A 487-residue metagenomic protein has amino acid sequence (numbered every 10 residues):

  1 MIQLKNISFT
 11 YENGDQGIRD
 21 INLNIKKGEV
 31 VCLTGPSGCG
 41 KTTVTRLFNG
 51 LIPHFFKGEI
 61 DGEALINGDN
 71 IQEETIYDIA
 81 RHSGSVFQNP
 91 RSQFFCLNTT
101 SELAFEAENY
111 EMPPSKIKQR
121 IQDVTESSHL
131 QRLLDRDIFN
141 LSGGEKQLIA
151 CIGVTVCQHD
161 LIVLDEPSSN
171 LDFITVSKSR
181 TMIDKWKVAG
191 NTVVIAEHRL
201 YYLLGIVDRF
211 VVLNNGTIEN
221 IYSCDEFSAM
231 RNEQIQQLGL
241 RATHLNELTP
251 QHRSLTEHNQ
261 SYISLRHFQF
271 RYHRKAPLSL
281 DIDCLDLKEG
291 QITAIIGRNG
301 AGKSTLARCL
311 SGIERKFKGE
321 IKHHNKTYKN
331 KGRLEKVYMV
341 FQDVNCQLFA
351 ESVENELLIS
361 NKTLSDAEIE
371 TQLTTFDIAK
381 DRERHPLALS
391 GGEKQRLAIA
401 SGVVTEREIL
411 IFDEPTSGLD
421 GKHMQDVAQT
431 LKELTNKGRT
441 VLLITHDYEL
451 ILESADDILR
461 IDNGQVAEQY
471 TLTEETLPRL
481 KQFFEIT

Functional and structural regions predicted by a protein language model:
N49, S311: Helix-to-loop junction immediately C-terminal to a conserved catalytic motif
K57-D69, G319-R333: Conserved ABC transporter NBD signature motif
S115-L133, D366-D381: Conserved ABC ATPase "signature" region
D137-L141, E145, H385-L389, E393: Conserved ABC ATPase signature
V154-T155, V403: ABC ATPase C-loop
I162-D165, L410-D413: Catalytic Walker B motif of ABC-type/P-loop ATPase nucleotide-binding domains
E197-H198, T445-H446: H-loop/switch region of ABC-family ATPase nucleotide-binding domains
T217-L240, Q465-I486: Conserved beta-strand-loop-alpha-helix hinge in the C-terminal portion of ABC ATPase nucleotide-binding domains
